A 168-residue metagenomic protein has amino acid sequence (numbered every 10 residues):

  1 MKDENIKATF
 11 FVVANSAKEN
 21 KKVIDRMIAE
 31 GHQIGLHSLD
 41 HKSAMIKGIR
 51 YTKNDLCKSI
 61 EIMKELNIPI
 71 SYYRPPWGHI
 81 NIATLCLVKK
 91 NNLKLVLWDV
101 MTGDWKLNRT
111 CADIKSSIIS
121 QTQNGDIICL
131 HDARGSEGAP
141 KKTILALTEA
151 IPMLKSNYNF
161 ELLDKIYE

Functional and structural regions predicted by a protein language model:
M1, I34-H37, Y73-P76, L95 (+2 more regions): Conserved, mostly hydrophobic/aromatic
M1-M45, Y51, D55-K64, I68-I70 (+2 more regions): Active-site beta->alpha N-cap acidic-glycine motif
D3-A8, A17-K18, A139-E168: C-terminal domain-boundary segment and adjacent tail
V12-N15, L36-S38, R74-W77, D99-V100 (+2 more regions): A cross-domain feature marking catalytic cores of carbohydrate-active enzymes and several ubiquitous metabolic/repair
K42-K47, D104-K106, G135-G138: A short acidic, helix-capping loop that chelates divalent metal ions and anchors anionic groups
Y51-L56, R109-S116, K141-L147: Charged helix-capping and loop-helix junction motifs
H79, L85-Q121, Y158-Y167: His/Asp/Glu-enriched short active-site or ligand-binding loop at hydrolase and phosphoryl-transfer sites
